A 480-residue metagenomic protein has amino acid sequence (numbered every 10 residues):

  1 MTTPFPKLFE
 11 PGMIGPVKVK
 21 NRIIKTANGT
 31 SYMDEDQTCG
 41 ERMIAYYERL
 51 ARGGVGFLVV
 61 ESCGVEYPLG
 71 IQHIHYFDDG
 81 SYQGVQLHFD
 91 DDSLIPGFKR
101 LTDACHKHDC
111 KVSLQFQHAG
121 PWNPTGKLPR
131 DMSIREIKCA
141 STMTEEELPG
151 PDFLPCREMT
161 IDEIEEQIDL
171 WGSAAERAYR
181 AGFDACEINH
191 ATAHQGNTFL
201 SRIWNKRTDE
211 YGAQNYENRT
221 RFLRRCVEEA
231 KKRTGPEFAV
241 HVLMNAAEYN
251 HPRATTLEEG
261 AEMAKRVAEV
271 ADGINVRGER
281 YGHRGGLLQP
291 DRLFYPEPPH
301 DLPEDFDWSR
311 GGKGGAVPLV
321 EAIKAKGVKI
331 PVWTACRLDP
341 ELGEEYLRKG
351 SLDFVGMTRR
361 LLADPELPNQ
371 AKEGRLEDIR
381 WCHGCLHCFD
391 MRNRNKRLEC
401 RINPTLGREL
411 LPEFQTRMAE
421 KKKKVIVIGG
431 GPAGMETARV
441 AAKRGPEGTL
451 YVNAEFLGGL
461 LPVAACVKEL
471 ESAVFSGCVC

Functional and structural regions predicted by a protein language model:
M1-K443, G448: Flavin-dependent oxidoreductase catalytic cores
V427-V479: Beta1-alpha1 glycine-rich phosphate/pyrophosphate-binding loop at the start of Rossmann-like nucleotide-binding domains
